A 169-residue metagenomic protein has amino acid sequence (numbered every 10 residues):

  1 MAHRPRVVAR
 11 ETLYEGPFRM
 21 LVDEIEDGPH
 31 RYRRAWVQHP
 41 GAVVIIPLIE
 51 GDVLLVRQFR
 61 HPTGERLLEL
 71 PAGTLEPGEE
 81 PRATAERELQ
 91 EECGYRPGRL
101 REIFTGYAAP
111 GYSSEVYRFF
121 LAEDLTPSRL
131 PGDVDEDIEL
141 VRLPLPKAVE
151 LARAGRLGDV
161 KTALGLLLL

Functional and structural regions predicted by a protein language model:
A2, V37-H39, V43-R87, E91: Conserved Nudix-box catalytic region and its N-terminal flanking loop in Nudix hydrolases and closely related
R6, R96-I103: A short coil-to-beta-strand element that immediately follows conserved catalytic motifs
V8-V44, I49: Acidic, metal-coordinating catalytic segment for phosphate/diphosphate chemistry, firing primarily on the Nudix
A9, R66, P110-Y112, R118 (+1 more regions): Nudix hydrolase/Nudix homology domain
E11-L13, F104-A109: Short, solvent-exposed loop/turn elements at beta->coil junctions and helix N-caps that rim active or binding pockets
Y14, R19, G41, S113-V116 (+1 more regions): A generic structural signal for well-ordered coil/turn residues at beta-strand boundaries that shape enzyme active-site
L21-G28, A109-S128: Active-site-adjacent beta-strand/loop module that shapes the phosphate/pyrophosphate-binding cleft
I25, P47, L55, Y95 (+2 more regions): Conserved hydrophobic "DFG−1" position in protein kinase catalytic cores
